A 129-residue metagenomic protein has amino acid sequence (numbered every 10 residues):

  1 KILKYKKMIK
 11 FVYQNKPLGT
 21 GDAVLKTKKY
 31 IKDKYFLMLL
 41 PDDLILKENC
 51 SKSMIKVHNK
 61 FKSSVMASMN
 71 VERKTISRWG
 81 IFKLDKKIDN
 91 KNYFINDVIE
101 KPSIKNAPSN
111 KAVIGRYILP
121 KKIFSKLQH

Functional and structural regions predicted by a protein language model:
I2-K86, Q128: Conserved beta-loop-beta/alpha segment of the NTase-like Rossmann-fold superfamily that binds/positions NTPs
I55, N59, K87-H129: Catalytic-core segments of class I nucleotidyltransferases/pyrophosphorylases that form NMP-activated intermediates
